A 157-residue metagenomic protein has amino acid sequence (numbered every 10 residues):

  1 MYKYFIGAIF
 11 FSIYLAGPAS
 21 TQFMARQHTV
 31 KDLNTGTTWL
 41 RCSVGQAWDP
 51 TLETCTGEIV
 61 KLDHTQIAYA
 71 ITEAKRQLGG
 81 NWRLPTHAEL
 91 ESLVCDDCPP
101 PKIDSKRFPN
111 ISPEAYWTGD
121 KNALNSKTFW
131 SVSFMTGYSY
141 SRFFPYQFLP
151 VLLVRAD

Functional and structural regions predicted by a protein language model:
M1-Y4: Positively charged n-region of N-terminal signal peptides that target proteins for export
G7-Y14: Bacterial N-terminal signal peptides
G17-F23: Boundary at the C-terminal end of the N-terminal hydrophobic targeting segment
M24-R26, I103: Alpha-helical scaffolding within the catalytic cores of extracellular/periplasmic polymer-degrading hydrolases
H28, L33-N34, L40-R83, H87-A88 (+2 more regions): Short aromatic-cysteine micro-motif
G36-W39, W117-T118, L153: Bulky hydrophobic/aromatic "packing anchor" residues in well-ordered structure
A68-N81, H87-M135, R142, A156: An exposed tryptophan-centered "aromatic clamp" motif
F148-A156: Short, low-complexity, Pro/Ser/Thr/Gly-rich segments in the mature regions of secreted, periplasmic
